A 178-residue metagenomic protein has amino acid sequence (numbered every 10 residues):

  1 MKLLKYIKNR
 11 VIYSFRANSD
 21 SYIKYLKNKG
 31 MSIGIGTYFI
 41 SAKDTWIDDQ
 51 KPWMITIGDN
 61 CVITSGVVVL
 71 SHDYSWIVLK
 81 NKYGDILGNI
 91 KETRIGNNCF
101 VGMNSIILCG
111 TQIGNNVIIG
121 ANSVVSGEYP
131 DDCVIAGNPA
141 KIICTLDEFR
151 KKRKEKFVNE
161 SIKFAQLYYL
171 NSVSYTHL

Functional and structural regions predicted by a protein language model:
M1-K27: Membrane-proximal basic amphipathic "stem/tether" segments
M31, Y38-Q112, P139, T145-D147: Flexible, glycine/small-residue-enriched loop-and-beta-strand segment within the central core of proteins
L108, S126, R150: Nucleotide phosphate-binding site architecture
N116-V125, V134: C-terminal/domain-terminus segments
P130-Y168: A contiguous, mid-protein "functional segment" used to position or interact with cofactors/ions or partner subunits
S172-V173: Non-catalytic, conserved peripheral segments adjacent to functional cores
T176-H177: Conserved small/polar residues in nucleotide/adenosyl-binding loops
